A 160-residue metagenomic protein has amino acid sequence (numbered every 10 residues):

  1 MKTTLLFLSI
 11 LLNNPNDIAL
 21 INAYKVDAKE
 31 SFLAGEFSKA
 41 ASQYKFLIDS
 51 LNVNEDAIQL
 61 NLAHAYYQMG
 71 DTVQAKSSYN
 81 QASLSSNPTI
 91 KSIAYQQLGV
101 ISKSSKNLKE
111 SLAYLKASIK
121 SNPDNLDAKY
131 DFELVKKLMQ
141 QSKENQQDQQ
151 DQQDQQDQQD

Functional and structural regions predicted by a protein language model:
M1-T4, N107: Positively charged n-region of N-terminal signal peptides that target proteins for export
T3-L11: Sec-dependent N-terminal signal peptides
N13-P15, F46-N52, S83-N87: Solenoid-like repeat scaffolds
I18-S50: Alpha-helical segment of the N-proximal tetratricopeptide repeat
D27, Q43, I48, D56 (+2 more regions): Solvent-exposed, non-transmembrane interaction/regulatory regions
Q43-M69, N122-N125: Short, charge-rich amphipathic alpha-helical segments embedded in non-transmembrane helical bundles/solenoids
H64-D160: Feature detects intrinsically disordered, low-complexity acidic/polar segments
